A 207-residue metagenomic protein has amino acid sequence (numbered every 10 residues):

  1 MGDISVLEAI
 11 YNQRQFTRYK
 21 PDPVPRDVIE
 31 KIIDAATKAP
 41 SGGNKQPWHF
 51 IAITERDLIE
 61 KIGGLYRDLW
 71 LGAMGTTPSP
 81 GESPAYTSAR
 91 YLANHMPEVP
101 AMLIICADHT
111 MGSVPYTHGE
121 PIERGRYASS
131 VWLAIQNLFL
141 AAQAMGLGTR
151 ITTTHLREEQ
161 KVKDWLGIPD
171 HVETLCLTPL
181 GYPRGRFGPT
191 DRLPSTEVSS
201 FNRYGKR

Functional and structural regions predicted by a protein language model:
M1-D34: Short acidic N-proximal helix/loop "leader" segments that mark the beginning of a domain or an inter-domain linker
A9-N12, F16, L175-R207: C-terminal helix-cap and adjacent tail motif
R18-Y19, H49, G148-T152: Short catalytic-loop micro-motif centered on adjacent basic/acidic residues
A36-T37, L103, H109, Y116-D164: Small-aliphatic-rich amphipathic alpha-helix that forms the alpha element of a beta-alpha
T37-N44: Glycine-rich phosphate/pyrophosphate-binding beta-alpha loops
P47-W48, V99-M102, L175: Short, surface-exposed beta-edge/turn micro-motifs
A52-V131: Glycine/small-residue-rich phosphate/adenosyl-binding loop
V162-H171, L175, R184-R186: Short terminal or interdomain "cap/linker" segment that borders an active site or interface and mediates
